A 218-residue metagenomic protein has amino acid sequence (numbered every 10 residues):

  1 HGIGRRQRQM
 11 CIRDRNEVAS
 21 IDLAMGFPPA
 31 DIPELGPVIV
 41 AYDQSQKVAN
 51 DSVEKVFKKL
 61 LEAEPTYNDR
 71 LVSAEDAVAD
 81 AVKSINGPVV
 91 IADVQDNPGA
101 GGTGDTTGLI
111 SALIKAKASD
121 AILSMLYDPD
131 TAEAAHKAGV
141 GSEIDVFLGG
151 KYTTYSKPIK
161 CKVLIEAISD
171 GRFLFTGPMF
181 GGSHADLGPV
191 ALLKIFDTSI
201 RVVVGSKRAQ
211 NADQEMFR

Functional and structural regions predicted by a protein language model:
H1-R8, I12: Single conserved hydrophobic/aromatic residue that forms the stacking wall/gate of nucleotide- or nucleobase-binding
R5-R6, P29-A30, I39, V78 (+1 more regions): Metal-centered catalytic cores of metalloenzymes
Q7, G36-V38, V190, R201: Broad gene-expression machinery/nucleic-acid interaction feature
R15-I39: Active-site phosphate/pyrophosphate-binding segments
S20-L23, V72, D93: Short coil/turn segments at secondary-structure boundaries
G26-F27, G36-K47, K59-V89, G99: Metallocofactor- and cofactor-centric catalytic cores in central/energy metabolism, strongly enriched
S52-L60: Short amphipathic alpha-helices in soluble, non-transmembrane regions that often serve as interface/regulatory elements
V90-R218: C-terminal non-catalytic interaction/assembly regions of soluble proteins
